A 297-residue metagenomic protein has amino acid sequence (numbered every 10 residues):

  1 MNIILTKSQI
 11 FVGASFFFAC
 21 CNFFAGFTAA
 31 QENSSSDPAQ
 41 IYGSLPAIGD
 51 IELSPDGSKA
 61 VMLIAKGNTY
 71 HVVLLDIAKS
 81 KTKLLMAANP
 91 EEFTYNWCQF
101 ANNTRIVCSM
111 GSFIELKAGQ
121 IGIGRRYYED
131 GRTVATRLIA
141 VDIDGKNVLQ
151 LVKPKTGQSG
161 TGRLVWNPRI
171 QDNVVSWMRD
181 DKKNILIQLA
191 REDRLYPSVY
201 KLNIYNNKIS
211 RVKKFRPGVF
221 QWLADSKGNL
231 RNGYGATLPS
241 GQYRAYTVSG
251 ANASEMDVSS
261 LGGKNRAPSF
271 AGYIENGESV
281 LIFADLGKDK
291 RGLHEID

Functional and structural regions predicted by a protein language model:
N2-G13: Bacterial N-terminal signal peptides that target proteins for export
G13-N22: Bacterial N-terminal signal peptides
F24-A30: Sec/Tat signal peptide C-region and signal peptidase I cleavage site
A30-D297: Beta-propeller folds
